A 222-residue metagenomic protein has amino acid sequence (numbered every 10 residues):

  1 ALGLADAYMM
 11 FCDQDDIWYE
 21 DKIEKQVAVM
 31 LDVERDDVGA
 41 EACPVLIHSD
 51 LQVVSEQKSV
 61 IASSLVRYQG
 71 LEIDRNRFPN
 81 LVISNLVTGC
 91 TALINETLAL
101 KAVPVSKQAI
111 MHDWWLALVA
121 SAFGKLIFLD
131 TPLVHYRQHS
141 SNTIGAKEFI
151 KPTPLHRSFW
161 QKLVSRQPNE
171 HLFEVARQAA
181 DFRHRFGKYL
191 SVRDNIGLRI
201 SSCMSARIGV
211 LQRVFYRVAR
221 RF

Functional and structural regions predicted by a protein language model:
A1-F149: Nucleotide-sugar donor-binding/catalytic module of glycosyltransferases that assemble extracellular/cell-envelope
V82, Q108-A109, W115, R137-F222: C-terminal subregions of glycosyltransferases and related glycan-biosynthesis enzymes
